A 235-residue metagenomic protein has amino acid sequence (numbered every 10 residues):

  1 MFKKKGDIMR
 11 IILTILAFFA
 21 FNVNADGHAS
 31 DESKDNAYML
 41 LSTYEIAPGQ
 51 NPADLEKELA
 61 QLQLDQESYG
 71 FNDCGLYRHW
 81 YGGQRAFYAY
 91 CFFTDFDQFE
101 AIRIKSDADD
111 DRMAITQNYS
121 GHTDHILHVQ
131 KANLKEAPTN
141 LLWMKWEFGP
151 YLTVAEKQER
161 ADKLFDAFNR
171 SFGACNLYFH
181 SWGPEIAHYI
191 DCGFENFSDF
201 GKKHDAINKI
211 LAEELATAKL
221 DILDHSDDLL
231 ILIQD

Functional and structural regions predicted by a protein language model:
M1-I8: Short, Lys/Arg-enriched N-terminal segments with co-localized hydrophobic residues within the first ~10-30 amino acids
K4, A20-V23: Generic detector of N-terminal low-structure segments
I11-F21: Sec-dependent N-terminal signal peptides
A25-D235: Short S/T/G/P-rich N-terminal loop/turn motif that feeds into the first structured element of a domain
